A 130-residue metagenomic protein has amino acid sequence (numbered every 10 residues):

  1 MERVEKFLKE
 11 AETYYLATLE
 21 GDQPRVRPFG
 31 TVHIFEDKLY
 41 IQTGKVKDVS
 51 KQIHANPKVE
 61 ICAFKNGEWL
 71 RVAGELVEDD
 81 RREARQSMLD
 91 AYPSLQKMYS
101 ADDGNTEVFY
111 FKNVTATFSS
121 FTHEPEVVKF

Functional and structural regions predicted by a protein language model:
K6-E20, V59-I61: A short, Trp-centered hydrophobic/proline-enriched beta-strand micro-motif
F29-V32, G74-L76: Hydrophobic/aromatic beta-strand elements that line small-molecule binding cavities or substrate pockets in beta-rich
G30-T31, E60, V108, T117: Short, surface-exposed charged micro-motifs
V32-N66: A short mixed-secondary-structure module that forms the rim of ligand-binding clefts
R71-F130: Charged, gly/pro-rich active-site loop segments
